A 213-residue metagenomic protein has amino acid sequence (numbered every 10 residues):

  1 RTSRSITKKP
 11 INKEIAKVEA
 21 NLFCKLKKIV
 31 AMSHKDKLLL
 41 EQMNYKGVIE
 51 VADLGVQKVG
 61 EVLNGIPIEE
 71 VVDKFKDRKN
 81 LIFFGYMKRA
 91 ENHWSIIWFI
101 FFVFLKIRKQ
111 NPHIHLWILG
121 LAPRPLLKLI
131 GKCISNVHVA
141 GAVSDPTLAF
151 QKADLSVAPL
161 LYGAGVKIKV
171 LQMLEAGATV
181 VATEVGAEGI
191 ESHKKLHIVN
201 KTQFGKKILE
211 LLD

Functional and structural regions predicted by a protein language model:
R1-K17, K76, V185: Acceptor-binding helix/loop patch of EC 2.4 sugar-transfer enzymes, predominantly nucleotide-sugar-dependent
K8-A16, A20, C24-V71: Donor nucleotide-sugar binding/catalytic pocket of nucleotide-sugar-dependent glycosyltransferases
K27, Q151-G165, A176-T179: Acidic donor-binding loop of glycosyltransferase active sites
K35-L39, P123-R124, G186-A187: Alpha-helix capping/helix-boundary segments
Q42, A52-S135, V139-Q151: Conserved catalytic-core segment of nucleotide-activated headgroup transferases in glycan assembly
K169-Q172, T179-T183: Short hydrophobic beta-strand element within catalytic cores of glycosyltransferases and related nucleotide-activated
E184-I198: Short acidic/histidine- and often glycine-rich active-site loop of Leloir-type glycosyltransferases that engages
K194-D213: C-terminal "capping" alpha-helix adjacent to the active site of nucleotide-linked donor transferases in cell-envelope
